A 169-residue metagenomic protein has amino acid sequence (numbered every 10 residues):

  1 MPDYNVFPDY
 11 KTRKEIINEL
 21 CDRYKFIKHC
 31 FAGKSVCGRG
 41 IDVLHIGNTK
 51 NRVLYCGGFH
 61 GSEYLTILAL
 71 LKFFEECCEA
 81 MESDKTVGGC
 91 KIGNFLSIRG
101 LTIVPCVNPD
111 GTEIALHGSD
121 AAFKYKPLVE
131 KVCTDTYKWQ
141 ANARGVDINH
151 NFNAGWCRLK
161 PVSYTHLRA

Functional and structural regions predicted by a protein language model:
M1-C37: Short glycine- and acidic-rich boundary segments immediately preceding or forming the N-terminal edge of structured
I27, I41, L101: Short, conserved active-site loop motifs that form the nucleotide-linked donor/cofactor pocket
C37-G40, S97-R99: Short, basic and Ser/Thr-rich N-terminal targeting/leader segments
G38, G58, I103: Conserved hydrophobic/aromatic pocket- or pore-lining residues that grip, position, or stack substrates in active sites
V43-K50: Short beta-strand-to-loop junctions in surface cap/lid or active-site-entrance loops
K50, L65, K72-R168: Active-site/substrate-binding loop(s) of hydrolase catalytic cores
R52-L54: Conserved beta-strand elements of the Class I
C56-Y64, L68: Histidine-centered catalytic micro-motifs
